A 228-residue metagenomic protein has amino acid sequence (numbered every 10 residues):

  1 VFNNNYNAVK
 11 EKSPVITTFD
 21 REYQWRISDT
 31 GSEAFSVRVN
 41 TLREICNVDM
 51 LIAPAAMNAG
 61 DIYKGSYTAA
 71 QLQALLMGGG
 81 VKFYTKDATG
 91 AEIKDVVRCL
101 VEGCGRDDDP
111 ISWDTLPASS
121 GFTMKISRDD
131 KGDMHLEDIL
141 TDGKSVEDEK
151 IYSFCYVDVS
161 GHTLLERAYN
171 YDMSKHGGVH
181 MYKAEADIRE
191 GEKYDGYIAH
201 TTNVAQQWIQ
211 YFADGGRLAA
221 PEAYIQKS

Functional and structural regions predicted by a protein language model:
V1-S228: Catalytic centers of hydrolytic enzymes
